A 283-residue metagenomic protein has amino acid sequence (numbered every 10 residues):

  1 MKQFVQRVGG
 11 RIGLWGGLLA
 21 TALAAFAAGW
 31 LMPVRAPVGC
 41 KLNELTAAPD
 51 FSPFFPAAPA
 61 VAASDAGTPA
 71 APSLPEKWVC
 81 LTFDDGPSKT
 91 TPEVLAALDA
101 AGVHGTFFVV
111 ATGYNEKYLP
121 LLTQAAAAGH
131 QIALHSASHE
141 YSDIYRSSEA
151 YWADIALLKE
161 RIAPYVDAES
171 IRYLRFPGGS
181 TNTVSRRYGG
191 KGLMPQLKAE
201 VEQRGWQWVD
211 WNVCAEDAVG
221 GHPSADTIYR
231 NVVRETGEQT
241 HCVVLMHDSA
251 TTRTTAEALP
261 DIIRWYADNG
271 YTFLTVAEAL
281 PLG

Functional and structural regions predicted by a protein language model:
M1-C80, A96-G105, P164, N212 (+1 more regions): Terminal accessory/targeting
R11, W15-G16, A66-T68, K117 (+5 more regions): Sparse, context-dependent recognition of short Cys/His-centered cofactor- or disulfide-binding micro-motifs
L42-F176, P281-L282: Active-site beta->alpha N-cap acidic-glycine motif
H139-L245, S249-A267, Y271-T272, E278-L282: Catalytic domains of cell-wall/extracellular-matrix polysaccharide-remodeling enzymes, centered on de-N-acetylation
